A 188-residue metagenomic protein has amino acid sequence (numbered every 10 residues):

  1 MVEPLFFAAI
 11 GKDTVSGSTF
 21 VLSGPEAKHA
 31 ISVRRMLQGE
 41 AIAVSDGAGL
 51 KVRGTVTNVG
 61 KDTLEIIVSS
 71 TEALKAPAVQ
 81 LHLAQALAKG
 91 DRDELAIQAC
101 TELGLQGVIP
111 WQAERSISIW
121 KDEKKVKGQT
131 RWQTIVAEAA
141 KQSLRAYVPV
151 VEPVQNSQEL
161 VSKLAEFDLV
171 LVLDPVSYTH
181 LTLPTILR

Functional and structural regions predicted by a protein language model:
M1-L74: N-terminal positively charged helical leader segments and presequences
F7, I31-R34, A88, S118-K121 (+1 more regions): Generic, ordered loop/turn and secondary-structure boundary motif
A73-V172: RNA substrate-binding interface of SAM-dependent RNA methyltransferases
P175-S177: Acidic, proline/serine/threonine- and glycine-rich low-complexity intrinsically disordered segments
T179-T185: Conserved small/polar residues in nucleotide/adenosyl-binding loops
R188: Short glycine/threonine-rich loop/turn motifs
